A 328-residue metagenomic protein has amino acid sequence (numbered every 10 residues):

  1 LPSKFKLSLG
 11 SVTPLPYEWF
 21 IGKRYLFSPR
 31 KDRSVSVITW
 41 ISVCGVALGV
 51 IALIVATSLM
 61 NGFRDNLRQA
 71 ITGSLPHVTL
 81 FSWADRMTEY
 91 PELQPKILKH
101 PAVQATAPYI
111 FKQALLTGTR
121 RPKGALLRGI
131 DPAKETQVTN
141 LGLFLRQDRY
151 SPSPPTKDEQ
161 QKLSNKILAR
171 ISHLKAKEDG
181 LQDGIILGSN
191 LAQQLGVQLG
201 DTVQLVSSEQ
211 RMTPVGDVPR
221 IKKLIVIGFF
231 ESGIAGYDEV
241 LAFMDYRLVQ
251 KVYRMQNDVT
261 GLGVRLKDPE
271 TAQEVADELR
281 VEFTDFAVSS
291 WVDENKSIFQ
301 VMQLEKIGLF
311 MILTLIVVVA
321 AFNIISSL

Functional and structural regions predicted by a protein language model:
P2-V50: N-terminal Sec/SRP start-transfer signal
W19, V43, A52, T57-N66 (+2 more regions): Internal alpha-helical transmembrane segments
F20-S28, D65, Q69-P76, L143 (+1 more regions): Short amphipathic alpha-helical coupling elements at transmembrane boundaries
L26, I71, K96-L98, L279: Hydrophobic C-terminal alpha-helix "anchor/cap" residues
V35-N61, Q303-L328: Hydrophobic alpha-helical transmembrane segments of multi-pass inner-membrane transport and secretion
M60, R64-Q94, F111: Membrane-interface junction motifs in transport/secretion proteins
P91, P95-F243, Q250-Y253: A structural signal for hydrophobic secondary-structure junctions, strongest on transmembrane helix-loop-helix units
S207-L309: Mechanotransmission and gating elements of multispan inner-membrane complexes involved in transport and envelope
